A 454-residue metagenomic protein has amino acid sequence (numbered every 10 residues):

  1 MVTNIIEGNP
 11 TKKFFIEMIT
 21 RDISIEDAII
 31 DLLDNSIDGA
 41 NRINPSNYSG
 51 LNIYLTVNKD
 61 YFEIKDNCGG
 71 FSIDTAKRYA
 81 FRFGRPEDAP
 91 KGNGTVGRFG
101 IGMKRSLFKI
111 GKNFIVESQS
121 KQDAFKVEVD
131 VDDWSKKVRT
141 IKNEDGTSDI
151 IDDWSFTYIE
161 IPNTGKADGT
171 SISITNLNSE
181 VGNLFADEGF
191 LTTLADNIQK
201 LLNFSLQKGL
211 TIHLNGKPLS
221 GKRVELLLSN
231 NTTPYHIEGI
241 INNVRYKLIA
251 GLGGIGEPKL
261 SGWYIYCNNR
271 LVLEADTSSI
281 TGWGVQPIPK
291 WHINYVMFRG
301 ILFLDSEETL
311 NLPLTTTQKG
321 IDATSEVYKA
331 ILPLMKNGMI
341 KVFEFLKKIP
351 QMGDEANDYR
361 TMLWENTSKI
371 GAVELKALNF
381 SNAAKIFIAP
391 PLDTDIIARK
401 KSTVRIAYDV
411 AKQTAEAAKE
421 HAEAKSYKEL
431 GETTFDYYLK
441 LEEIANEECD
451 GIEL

Functional and structural regions predicted by a protein language model:
M1, R223, N230-L454: Charged regulatory segments coupled to nucleotide-binding catalytic modules in large multidomain enzymes
M1-N52, D74-F81, H421, K425-L454: Bergerat-fold GHKL ATPase/HATPase_c domain
P10-D22, G92-T95, D153, D168-E188 (+3 more regions): Short hinge/gating elements
T56-F62: Short beta-strand-loop-beta element adjacent to the nucleotide/active-site pocket used for signaling
D66-N67: Acidic ATP/Mg2+-coordinating residue in the GHKL
R78-P90: Conserved activation segment of eukaryotic-like protein kinases, specifically the C-terminal portion of the activation
P90-L214: GHKL-type ATPase core
Q199-I241: Accessory nucleic acid-recognition modules appended to NTPase machines
